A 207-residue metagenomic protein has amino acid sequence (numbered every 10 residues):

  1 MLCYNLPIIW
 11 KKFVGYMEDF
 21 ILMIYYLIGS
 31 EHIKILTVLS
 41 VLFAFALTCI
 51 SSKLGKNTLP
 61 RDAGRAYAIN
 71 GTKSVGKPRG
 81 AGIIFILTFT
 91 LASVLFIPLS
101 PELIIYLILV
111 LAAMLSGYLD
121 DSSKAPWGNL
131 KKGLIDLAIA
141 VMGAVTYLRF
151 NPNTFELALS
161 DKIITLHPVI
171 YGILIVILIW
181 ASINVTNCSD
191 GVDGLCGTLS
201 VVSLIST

Functional and structural regions predicted by a protein language model:
W10-T207: "…together with the soluble PPM/PP2C metallo-phosphatase catalytic core" -> "…together with the soluble PPM/PP2C
